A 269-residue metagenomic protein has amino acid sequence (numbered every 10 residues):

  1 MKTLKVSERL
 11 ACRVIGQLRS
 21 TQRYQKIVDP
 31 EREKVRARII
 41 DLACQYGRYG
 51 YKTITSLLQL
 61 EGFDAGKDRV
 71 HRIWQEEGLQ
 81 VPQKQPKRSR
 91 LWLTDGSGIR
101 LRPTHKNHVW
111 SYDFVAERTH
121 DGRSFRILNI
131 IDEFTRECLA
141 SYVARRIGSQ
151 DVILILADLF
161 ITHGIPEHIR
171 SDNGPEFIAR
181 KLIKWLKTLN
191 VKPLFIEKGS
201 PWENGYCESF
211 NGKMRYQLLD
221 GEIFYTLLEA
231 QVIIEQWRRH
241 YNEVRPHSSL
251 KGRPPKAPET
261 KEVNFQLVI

Functional and structural regions predicted by a protein language model:
M1-V28, L194, G199: Basic, low-complexity segments
K5-V6, Y49, A65, Y225: Residue-level signal for the short linker/turn that defines the boundary of a DNA-recognition helix
A11-C12, Q22, I39, I54 (+13 more regions): Mobile genetic element proteins and their domesticated derivatives, centered on retroelements and DNA transposons
Q17-V109, S200, P254-F265: Basic, flexible linker segments flanking DNA-binding modules in nucleic acid-interacting mobile-element proteins
L93, S171-N173, A179-W185, P193-R215 (+2 more regions): RNase H-like two-metal-ion nuclease catalytic core shared by retroviral integrases and related mobile-element nucleases
V109-L139, R145-I147: An active-site-proximal beta-strand-loop segment
R123, S141-H163, P175: Active-site beta-loop-alpha junctions of metal-dependent nucleic acid enzymes, especially the RNase H-like/DDE
K187-V191, K213-I269: C-terminal domain-tail junction helix/linker
